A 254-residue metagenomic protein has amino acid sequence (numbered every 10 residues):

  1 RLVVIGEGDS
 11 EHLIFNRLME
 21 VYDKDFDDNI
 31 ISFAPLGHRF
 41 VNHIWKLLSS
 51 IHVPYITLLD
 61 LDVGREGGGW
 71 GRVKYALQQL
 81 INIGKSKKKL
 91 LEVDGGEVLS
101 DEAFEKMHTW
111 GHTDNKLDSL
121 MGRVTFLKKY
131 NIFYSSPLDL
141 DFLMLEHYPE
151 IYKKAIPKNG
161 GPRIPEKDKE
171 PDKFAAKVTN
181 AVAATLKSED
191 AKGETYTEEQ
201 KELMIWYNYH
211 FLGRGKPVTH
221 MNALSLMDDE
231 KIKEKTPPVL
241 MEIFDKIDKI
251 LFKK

Functional and structural regions predicted by a protein language model:
R1-K254: Acidic, divalent-metal-binding catalytic cores of TOPRIM and closely related two-metal-ion phosphodiester/pyrophosphate
